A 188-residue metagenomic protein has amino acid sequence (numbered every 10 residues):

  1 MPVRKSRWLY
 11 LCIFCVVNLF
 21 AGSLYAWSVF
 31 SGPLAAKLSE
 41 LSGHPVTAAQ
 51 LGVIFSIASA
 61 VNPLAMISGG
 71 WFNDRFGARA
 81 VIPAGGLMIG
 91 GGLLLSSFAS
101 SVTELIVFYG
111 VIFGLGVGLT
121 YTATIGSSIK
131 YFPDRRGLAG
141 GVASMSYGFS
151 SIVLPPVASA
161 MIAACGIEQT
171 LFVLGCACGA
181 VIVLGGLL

Functional and structural regions predicted by a protein language model:
R4-A26: Pair of pore-lining "gating" transmembrane helices in MFS-fold secondary transporters
L19, I89-G92, T103-L119: Hydrophobic core of transmembrane alpha-helices in multi-pass small-molecule transporters, especially MFS/SLC-type
S23, V111-T124, Y147-S150: Core transmembrane helices of Major Facilitator Superfamily
Y25, A58-I67, I152: Residue-level signature of mid-helix packing/kink "hotspots" within the transmembrane helices of 12-pass Major
V29-P63: Extracellular/periplasmic helix-loop-helix junction of adjacent transmembrane segments in MFS-like secondary
L34, G110, G118-F132, A139-G140: Intracellular juxtamembrane helix-capping segments at the cytosolic ends of symmetry-related transmembrane helices
L64-V102: Conserved MFS/SLC helix-loop-helix module at the cytosolic interface between two early adjacent transmembrane helices
S146-L188: Helix-loop-helix hairpin linking two adjacent transmembrane segments in secondary transporters
